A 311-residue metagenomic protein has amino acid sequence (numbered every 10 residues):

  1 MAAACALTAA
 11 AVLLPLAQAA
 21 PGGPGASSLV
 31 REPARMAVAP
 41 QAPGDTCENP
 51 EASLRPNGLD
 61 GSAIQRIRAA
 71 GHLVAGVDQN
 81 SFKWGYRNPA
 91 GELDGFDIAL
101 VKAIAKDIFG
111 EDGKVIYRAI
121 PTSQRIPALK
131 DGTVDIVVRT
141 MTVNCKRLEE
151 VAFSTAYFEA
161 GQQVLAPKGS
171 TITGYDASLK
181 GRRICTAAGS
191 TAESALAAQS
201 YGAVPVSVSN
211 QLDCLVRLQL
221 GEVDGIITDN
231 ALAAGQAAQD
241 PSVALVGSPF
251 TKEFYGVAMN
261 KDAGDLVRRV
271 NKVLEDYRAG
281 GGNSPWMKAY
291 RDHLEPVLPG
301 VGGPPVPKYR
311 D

Functional and structural regions predicted by a protein language model:
S28-G58, S170, S190, V257-L298: Extended ligand-binding regions for polar small-molecule ligands
V30, F158-A166, A234-L274, P296-D311: Periplasmic-binding protein-like
R35-V137: Extracytoplasmic small-molecule ligand-binding "clamshell" domains of the periplasmic binding protein/Venus flytrap
G76, D112-P121, T186, A203-Q211 (+1 more regions): Short beta-strand-to-loop elements that line the ligand-binding cleft of bilobed periplasmic-binding protein-like
V77-S81, A119-S123, G132-N144, K168 (+3 more regions): Beta->alpha turn/N-cap motifs
K102, K106, K114-S178: Acidic, polar ligand-binding/catalytic clefts
Q124, T140-E149, Q219-K252: A ligand-binding cleft/hinge motif common to bilobed small-molecule-binding domains
A160-S242: Pocket-lining segment of extracytoplasmic ligand-binding domains
